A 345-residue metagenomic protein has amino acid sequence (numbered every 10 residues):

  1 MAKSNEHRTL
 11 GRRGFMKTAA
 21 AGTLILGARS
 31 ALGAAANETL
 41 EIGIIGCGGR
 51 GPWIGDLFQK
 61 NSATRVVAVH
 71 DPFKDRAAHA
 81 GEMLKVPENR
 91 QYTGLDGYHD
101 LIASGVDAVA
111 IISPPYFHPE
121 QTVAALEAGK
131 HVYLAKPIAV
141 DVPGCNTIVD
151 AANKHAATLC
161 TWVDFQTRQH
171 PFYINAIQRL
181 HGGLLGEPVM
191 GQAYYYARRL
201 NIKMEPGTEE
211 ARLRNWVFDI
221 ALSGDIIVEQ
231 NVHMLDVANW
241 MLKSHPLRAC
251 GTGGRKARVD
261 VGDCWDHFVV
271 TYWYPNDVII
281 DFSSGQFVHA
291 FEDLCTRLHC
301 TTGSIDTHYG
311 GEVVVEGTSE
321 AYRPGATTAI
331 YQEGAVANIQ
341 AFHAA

Functional and structural regions predicted by a protein language model:
A2-G22: N-terminal secretory signal peptides and thylakoid transit peptides that target proteins across membranes
M16, G55, G81, A110 (+7 more regions): Non-transmembrane alpha-helical segments in soluble domains of secreted/periplasmic/extracellular proteins
T18-K85, A238: N-terminal Rossmann-like dinucleotide-binding module
A19, I112-S113: Glycine-rich, N-terminal phosphate-binding loop of Rossmann-like dinucleotide-binding domains
G46, A157-G262, Y272, V288-A290 (+5 more regions): Predominantly a Rossmann-like dinucleotide-binding segment in NAD(P)-dependent oxidoreductases
L57, R65-H70, A249-A345: Glycine-enriched catalytic-core subsegment of oxygenase/oxidase enzymes
N89-I111: A structured beta-alpha segment of the ubiquitous adenosine-cofactor-binding alpha/beta core
D107, P114-P115, P119-R168, G183: Beta-strand-loop-alpha-helix segment that lines the small-molecule cofactor/substrate pocket of alpha/beta enzymes
